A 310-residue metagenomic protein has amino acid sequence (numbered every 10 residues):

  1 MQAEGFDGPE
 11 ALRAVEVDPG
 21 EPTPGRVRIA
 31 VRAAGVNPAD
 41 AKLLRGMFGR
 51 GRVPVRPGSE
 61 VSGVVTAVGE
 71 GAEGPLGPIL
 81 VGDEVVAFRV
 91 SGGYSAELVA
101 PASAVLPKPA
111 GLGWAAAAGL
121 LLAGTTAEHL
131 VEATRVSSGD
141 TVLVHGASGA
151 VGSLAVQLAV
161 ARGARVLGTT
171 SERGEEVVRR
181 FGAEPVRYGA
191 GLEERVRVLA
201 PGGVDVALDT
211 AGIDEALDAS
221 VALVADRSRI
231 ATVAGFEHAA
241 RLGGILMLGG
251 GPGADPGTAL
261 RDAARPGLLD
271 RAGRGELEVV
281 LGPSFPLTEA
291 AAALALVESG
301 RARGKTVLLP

Functional and structural regions predicted by a protein language model:
D18-G35, R45-S91: Glycine-rich beta-strand-centered segment in the early N-terminal region that forms part of a ligand/cofactor-binding
A33, D83-E84, E97, T141 (+3 more regions): Residue-level marker of beta-strand positions
A72, E84-G146: NAD(P)H dinucleotide-binding glycine-rich loop of Rossmann-like/cofactor-binding domains, especially the beta1-alpha1
I79-L80, V136, V224: Short, well-ordered loop/turn sites that connect or cap secondary structure elements
L121-G189: Mid-domain Rossmann-like dinucleotide-binding core that forms the NAD(H)/NADP(H) cofactor-binding site
L192-G202: Short amphipathic alpha-helix with an adjacent loop that forms part of the alpha/beta core around
I213-L277, P310: Glycine-rich phosphate-binding loop and adjacent beta-alpha segment of Rossmann(oid) nucleotide-cofactor-binding
D262-P310: C-terminal hydrophobic helical "lid"/dimerization subdomain of Rossmann-like NAD(P)H-dependent oxidoreductases
